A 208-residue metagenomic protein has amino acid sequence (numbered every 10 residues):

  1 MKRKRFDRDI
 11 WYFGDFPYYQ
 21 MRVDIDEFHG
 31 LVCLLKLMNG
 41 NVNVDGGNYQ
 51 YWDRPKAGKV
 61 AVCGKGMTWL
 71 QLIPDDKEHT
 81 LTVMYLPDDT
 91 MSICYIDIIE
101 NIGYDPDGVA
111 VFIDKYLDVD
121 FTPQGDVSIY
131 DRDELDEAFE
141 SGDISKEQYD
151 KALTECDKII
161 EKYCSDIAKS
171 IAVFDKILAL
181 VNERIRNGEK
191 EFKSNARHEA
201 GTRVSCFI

Functional and structural regions predicted by a protein language model:
M1-M67: Charge-rich, low-complexity N-terminal segments
W52, I96, I113, L117 (+2 more regions): Intrinsic disorder/low-complexity signal
V62-Y104, K115-L117: Phosphate/ribose-recognition catalytic cores of enzymes acting on nucleotide-derived substrates
D88, D97-I99, G103, V111 (+2 more regions): A long amphipathic alpha-helix within ATP-dependent nucleotide-binding catalytic cores
M91, Y95-D143: Conserved, surface-exposed functional patches that form binding/active-site neighborhoods
E134-I159: Short, surface-exposed, low-complexity cationic segments
C156-N195, E199-G201: Cysteine/selenocysteine-centered motifs that mediate thiol-based redox chemistry or coordinate metal-sulfur cofactors
